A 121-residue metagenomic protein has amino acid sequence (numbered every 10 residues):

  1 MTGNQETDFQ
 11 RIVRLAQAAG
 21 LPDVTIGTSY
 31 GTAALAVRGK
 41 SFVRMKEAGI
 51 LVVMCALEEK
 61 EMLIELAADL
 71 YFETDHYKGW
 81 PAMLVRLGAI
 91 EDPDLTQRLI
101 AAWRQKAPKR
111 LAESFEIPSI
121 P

Functional and structural regions predicted by a protein language model:
M1-P121: Charge-dense, helix-prone N-terminal extensions
